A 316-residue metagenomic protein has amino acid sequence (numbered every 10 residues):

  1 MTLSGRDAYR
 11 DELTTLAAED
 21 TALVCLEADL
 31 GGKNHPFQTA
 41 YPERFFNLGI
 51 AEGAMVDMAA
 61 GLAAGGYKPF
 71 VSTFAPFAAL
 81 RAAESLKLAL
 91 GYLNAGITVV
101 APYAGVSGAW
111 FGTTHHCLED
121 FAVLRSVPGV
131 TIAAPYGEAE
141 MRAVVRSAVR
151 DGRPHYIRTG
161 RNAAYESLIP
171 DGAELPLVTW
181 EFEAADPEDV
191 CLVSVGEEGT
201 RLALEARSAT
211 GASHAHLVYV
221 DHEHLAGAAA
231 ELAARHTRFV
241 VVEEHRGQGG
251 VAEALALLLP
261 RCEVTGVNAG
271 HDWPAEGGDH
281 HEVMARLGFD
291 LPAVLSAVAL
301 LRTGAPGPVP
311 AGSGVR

Functional and structural regions predicted by a protein language model:
M1-V145, V149-R158, A163-A164, A173-E174 (+1 more regions): Thiamine diphosphate
A22-Y41, G108, G160-R316: Thiamine diphosphate
